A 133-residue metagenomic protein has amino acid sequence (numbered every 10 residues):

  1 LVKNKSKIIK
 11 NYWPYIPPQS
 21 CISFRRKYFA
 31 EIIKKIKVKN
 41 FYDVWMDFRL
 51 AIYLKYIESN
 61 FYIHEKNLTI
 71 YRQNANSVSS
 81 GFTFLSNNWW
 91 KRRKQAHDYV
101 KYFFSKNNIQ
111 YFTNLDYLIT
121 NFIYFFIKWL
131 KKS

Functional and structural regions predicted by a protein language model:
L1-T83: Conserved nucleotide-sugar donor-binding catalytic segment
T83-Q95, I109-S133: Non-catalytic, C-terminal membrane-associated alpha-helical segments of glycosyltransferases
R93-F103: Amphipathic alpha-helices of TPR/Sel1-like and other helical repeat/solenoid scaffolds
F104-N108: Polybasic (Lys/Arg-rich)
